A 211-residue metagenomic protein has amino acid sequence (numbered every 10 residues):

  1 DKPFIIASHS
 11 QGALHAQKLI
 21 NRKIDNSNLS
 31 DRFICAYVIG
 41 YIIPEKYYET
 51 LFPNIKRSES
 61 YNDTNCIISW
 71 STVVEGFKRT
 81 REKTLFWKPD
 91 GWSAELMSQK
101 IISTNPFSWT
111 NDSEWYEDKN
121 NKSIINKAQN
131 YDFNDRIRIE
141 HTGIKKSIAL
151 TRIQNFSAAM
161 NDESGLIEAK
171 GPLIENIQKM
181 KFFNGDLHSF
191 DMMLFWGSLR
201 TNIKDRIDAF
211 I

Functional and structural regions predicted by a protein language model:
D1-K2: Conserved acidic catalytic loop of the alpha/beta-hydrolase fold
I6-A16: Gly/Ala-rich beta-loop-alpha elbow adjacent to hydrolase catalytic centers
H15-K18, N28, N65, L194 (+1 more regions): Extracytoplasmic/secreted proteins, especially bacterial periplasmic and envelope-associated proteins
N21-N176, D186, A209: Surface cap/lid and interfacial helix-loop subdomains adjacent to catalytic sites that gate substrate access
N176, M180-F210: C-terminal helical/tail subdomains of lipid-metabolizing enzymes
